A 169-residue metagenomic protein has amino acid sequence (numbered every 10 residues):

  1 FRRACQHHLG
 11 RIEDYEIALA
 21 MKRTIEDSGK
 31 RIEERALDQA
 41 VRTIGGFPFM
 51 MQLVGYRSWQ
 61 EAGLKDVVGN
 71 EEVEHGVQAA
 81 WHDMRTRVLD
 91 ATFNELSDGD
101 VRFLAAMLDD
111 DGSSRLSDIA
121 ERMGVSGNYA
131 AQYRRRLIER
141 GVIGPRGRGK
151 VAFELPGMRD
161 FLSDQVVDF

Functional and structural regions predicted by a protein language model:
F1-E26: Alpha-helical sensor/transducer elements of the RecA-like P-loop NTPase core
Q6-L9, G29, F93, K150: Short basic coil micro-motifs at the edges of alpha-helical modules that engage polyanionic partners
G10, I44, A152: Active-site-adjacent beta-strand anchor residues
E16-I17, M50, G99, M158: Short phosphate-engaging motifs
I17-R87: Amphipathic alpha-helical "lid/sensor" segments that cap RecA-like P-loop NTPase cores
R35, H82-F169: C-terminal leucine-rich, beta-strand-based interaction scaffolds used for sensing/assembly
